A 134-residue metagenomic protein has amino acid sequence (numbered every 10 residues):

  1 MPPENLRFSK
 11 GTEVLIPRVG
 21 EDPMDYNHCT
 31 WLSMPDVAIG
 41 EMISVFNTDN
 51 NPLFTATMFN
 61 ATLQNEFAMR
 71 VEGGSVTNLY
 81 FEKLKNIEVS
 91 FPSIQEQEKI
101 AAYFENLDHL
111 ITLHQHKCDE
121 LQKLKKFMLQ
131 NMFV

Functional and structural regions predicted by a protein language model:
M1-V134: Feature detects amphipathic, helix-rich regulatory segments
